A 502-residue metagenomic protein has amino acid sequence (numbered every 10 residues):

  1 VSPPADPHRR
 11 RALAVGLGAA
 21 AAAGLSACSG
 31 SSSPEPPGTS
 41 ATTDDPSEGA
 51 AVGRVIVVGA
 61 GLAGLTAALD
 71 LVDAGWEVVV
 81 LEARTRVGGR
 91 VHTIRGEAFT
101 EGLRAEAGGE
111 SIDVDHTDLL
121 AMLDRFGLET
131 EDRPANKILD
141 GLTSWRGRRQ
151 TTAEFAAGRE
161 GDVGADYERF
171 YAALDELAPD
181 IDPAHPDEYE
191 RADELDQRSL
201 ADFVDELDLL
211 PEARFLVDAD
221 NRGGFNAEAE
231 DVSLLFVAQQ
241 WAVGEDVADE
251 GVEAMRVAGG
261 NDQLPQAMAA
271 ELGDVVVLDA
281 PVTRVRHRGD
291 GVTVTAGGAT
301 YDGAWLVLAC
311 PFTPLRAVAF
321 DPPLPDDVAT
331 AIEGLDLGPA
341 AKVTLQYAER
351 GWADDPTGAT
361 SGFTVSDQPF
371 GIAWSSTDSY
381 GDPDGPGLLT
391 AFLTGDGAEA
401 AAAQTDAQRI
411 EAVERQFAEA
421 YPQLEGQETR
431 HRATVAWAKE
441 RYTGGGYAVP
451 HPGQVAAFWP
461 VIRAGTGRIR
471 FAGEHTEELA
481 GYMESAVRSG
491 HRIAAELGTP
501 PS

Functional and structural regions predicted by a protein language model:
P3, R10-L25, E35-S502: FAD-dinucleotide binding site
